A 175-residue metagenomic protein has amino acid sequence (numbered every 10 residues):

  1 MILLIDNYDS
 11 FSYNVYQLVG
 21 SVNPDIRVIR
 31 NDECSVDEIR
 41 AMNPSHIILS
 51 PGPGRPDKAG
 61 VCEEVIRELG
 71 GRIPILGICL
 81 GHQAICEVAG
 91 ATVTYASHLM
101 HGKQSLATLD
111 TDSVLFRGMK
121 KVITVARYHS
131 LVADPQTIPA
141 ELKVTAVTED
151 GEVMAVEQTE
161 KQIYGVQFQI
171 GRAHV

Functional and structural regions predicted by a protein language model:
M1, P74-L76, T92, K143 (+1 more regions): Proline-centered loop/turn at the N-terminus of a beta-strand
M1-I73, L80: N-terminal beta1-alpha1 cap of cysteine-dependent amidohydrolase-like domains
R27-E33, P56, L106-L109, R127-H129 (+1 more regions): Short gly/ser/thr-rich secondary-structure transition/capping motifs
P44-G118, T124: Cysteine-nucleophile active-site neighborhood
Q104-L106, V153-A155, G165: Conserved hydrophobic/aromatic beta-strand scaffold that supports enzyme active sites
S113-E160: Catalytic beta-strand/loop cores that center a nucleophilic Ser/Cys/Thr and support acyl-enzyme chemistry
V125, Y164-F168: Active-site-proximal beta-strand elements of phosphoester/diester hydrolases
A173-V175: Conserved small/polar residues in nucleotide/adenosyl-binding loops
